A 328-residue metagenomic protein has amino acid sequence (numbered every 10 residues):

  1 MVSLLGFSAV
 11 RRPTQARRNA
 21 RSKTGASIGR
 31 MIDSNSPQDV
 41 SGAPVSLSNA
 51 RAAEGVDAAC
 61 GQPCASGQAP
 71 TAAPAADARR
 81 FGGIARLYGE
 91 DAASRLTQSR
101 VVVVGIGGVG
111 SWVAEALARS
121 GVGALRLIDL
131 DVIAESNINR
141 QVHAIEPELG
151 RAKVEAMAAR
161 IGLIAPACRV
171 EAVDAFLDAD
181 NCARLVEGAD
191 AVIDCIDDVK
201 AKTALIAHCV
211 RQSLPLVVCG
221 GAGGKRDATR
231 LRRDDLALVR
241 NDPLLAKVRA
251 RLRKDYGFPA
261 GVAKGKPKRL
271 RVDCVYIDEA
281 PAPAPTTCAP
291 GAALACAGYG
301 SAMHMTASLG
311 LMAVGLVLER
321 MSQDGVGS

Functional and structural regions predicted by a protein language model:
I28-V102: N-terminal charged helix/coil linker that caps or initiates catalytic domains
I32-D33, A191-H304, S308, E319: E1/E1-like adenylate-forming module used to activate ubiquitin-like modifiers and sulfur-carrier proteins
V104-G105, I128: Conserved N-terminal Rossmann-fold NAD(P)-binding element of oxidoreductases
V109: Hydrophobic/small residue at the entry helix of a nucleotide-binding pocket
R119-A124: Conserved S-adenosyl-L-methionine
I128-I164: Glycine-rich phosphate-binding loop and adjoining beta1-alpha1-beta2 segment of Rossmann-like nucleotide-binding folds
D174-N181: Conserved SAM/SAH-binding loop
